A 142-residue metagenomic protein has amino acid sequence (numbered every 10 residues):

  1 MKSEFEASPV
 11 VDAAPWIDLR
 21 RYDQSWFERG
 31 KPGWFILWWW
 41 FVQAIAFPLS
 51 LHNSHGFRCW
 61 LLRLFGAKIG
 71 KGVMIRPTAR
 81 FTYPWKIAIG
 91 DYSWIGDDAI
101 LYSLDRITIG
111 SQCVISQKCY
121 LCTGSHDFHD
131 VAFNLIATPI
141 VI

Functional and structural regions predicted by a protein language model:
M1-A67: Terminal amphipathic alpha-helical/low-complexity segments used for targeting or macromolecular assembly
L49-W60, R76-I89, W94-I142: Flexible, glycine/small-residue-enriched loop-and-beta-strand segment within the central core of proteins
